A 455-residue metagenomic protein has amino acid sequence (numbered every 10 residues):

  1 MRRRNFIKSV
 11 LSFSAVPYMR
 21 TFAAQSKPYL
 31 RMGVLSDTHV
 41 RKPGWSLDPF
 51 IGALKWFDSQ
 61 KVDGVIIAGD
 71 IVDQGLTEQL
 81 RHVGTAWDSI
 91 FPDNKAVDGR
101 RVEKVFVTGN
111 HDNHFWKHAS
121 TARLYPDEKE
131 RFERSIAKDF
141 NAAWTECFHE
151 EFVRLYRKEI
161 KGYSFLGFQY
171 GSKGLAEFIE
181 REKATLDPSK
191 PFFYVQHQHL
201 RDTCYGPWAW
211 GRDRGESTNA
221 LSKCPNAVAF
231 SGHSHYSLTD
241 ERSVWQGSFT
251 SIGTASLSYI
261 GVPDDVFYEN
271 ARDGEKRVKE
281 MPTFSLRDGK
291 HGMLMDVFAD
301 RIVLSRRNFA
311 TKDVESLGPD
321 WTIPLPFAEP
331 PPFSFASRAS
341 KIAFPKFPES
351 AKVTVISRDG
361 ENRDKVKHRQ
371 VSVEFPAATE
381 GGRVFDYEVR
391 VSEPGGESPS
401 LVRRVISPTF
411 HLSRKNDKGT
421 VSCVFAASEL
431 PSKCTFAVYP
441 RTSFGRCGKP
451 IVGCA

Functional and structural regions predicted by a protein language model:
N5-A24: N-terminal export signals
F22-R81: N-terminal active-site segment of His-dependent metallophosphoesterases
L35-S36, V65-D70, K104-N110, Y194-H197 (+2 more regions): Active-site neighborhood of phospho(di)ester-bond hydrolases with catalytic His/Asp-centered motifs
T77-L186, E216-K223, T239, S243-A255 (+2 more regions): Extended active-site neighborhood of metal-dependent phosphoesterases/phosphodiesterases
K276-E393, E397-V405, P450-I451: A short C-terminal boundary segment appended to hydrolase-like catalytic domains
E388-E429: Recognizes extended acidic, P/S/T-rich segments that occur within or adjacent to Ig-like beta-sandwich modules
S428-G445: Beta-strand-rich modules
G445-A455: Extracellular fibronectin type III
